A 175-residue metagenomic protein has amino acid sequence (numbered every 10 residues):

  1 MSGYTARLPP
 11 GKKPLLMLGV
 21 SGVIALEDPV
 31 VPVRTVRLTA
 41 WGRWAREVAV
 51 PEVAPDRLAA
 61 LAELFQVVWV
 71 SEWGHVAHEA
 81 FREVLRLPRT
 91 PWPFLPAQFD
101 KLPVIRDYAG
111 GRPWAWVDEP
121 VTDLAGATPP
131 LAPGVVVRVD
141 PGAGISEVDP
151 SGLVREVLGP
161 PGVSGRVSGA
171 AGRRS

Functional and structural regions predicted by a protein language model:
S2-F99: Alpha-helical substrate-recognition element adjacent to the catalytic core
H78-S175: C-terminal cap/substrate-recognition subdomain and adjoining C-terminal extension of metal-dependent phosphatase-like
